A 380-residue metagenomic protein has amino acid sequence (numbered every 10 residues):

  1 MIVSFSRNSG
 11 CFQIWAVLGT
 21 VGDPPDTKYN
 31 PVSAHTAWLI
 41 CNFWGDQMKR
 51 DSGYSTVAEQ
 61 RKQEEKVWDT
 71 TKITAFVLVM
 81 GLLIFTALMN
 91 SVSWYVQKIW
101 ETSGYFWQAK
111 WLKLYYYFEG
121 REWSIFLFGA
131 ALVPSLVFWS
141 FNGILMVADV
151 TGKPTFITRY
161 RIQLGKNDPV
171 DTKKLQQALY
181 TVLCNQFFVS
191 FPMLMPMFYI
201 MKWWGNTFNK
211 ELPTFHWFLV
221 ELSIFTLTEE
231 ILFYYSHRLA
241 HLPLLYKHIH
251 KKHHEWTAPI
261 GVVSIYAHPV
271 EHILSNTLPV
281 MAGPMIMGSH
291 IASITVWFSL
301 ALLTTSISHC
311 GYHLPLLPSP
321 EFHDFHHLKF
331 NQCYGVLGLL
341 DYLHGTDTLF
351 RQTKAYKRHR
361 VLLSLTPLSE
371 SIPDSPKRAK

Functional and structural regions predicted by a protein language model:
M1-W38: Small-residue-rich alpha-helical packing segments, especially N-terminal targeting/signal peptides and transmembrane
W38-G120, S124, V150, P154 (+2 more regions): Cytosolic/stromal cytosol-facing helical appendages immediately following the last transmembrane segment
F76-I84, L132-N142, L183-F198, I224 (+1 more regions): Hydrophobic alpha-helical transmembrane segments of multi-pass integral membrane proteins
Y117-E122, V150, P196-H216: Membrane interface segments of multi-pass transport proteins and intramembrane proteases
F128, L132, L219, S223 (+2 more regions): Hydrophobic alpha-helical transmembrane segments
W139-M146, L227-H241, W297-H313: Transmembrane alpha-helical segments that form the membrane-embedded catalytic/substrate-channel core of multi-pass
P169-F191, K210-E230, S264-I265: Alpha-helical membrane-spanning segments of integral membrane proteins, especially the hydrophobic core of TM bundles
S190-K202, L222, L227-K247: Transmembrane alpha-helix/helix-exit interface in multi-pass inner-membrane proteins
